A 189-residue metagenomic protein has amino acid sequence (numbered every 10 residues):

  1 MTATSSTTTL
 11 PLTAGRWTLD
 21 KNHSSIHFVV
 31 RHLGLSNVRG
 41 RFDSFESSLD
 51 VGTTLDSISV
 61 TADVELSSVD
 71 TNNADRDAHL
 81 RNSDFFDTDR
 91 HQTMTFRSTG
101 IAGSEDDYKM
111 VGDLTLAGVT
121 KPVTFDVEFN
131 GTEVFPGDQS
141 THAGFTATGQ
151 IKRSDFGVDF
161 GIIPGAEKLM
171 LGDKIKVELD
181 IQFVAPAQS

Functional and structural regions predicted by a protein language model:
M1-S189: Low-complexity, acidic/polar, glycine-enriched regions of mature
